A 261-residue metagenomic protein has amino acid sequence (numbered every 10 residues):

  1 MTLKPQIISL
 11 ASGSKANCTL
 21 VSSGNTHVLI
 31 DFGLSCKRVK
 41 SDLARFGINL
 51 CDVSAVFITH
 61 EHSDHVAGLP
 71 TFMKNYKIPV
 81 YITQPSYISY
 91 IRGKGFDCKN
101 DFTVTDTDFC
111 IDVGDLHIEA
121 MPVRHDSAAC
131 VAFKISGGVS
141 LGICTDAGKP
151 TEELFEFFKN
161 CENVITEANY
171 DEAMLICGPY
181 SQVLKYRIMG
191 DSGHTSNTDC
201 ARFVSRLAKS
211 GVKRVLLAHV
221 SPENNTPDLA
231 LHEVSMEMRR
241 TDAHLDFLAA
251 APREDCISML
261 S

Functional and structural regions predicted by a protein language model:
M1-F46, V131-T145, N163: Conserved beta-strand hairpin/beta-sheet module of binuclear metal-dependent hydrolase folds, prominently
A11-S12, F32-L34, E61, V123-D126 (+3 more regions): Active-site metal-binding loops of divalent metal-dependent hydrolases
K15, H62-V66, I88-Y90, S127-A128 (+3 more regions): Active-site environment of divalent metal-dependent phosphoester hydrolases
I30-G33, V53-E61, Y81-Q84, G142-T145 (+3 more regions): Active-site neighborhood of phospho(di)ester-bond hydrolases with catalytic His/Asp-centered motifs
C36-I82: Active-site metal-binding motif and surrounding structural segment of the metallo-beta-lactamase
A67-Y76, I91-K94, N225-H232: Metal-dependent catalytic neighborhoods of phosphoester/phosphodiester hydrolases
Q84-V139: Metallo-beta-lactamase
E152-A250: Cap/insert and terminal regions of metallo-dependent hydrolase folds
